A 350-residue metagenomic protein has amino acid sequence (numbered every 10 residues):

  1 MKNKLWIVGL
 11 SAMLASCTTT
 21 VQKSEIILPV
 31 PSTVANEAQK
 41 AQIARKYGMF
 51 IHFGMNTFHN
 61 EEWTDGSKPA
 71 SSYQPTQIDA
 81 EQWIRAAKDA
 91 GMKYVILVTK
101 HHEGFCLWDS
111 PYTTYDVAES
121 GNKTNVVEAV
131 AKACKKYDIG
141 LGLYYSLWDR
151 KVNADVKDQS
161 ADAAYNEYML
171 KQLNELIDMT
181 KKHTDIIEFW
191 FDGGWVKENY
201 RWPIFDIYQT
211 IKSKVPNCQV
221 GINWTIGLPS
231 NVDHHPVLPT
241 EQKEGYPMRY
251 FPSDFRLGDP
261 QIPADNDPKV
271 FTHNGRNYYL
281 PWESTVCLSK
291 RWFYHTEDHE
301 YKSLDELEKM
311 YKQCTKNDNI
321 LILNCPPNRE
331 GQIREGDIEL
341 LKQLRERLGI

Functional and structural regions predicted by a protein language model:
K2-V8: Sec-dependent signal peptide recognition, specifically the positively charged N-region followed immediately by
S11-A12: Short, linear, compositionally biased motifs with a strong N-terminal bias
A15-S16: C-terminal motif of bacterial Sec signal peptides marking the signal peptidase cleavage site
V21-I350: Mature catalytic domains of secreted/periplasmic carbohydrate-active enzymes
